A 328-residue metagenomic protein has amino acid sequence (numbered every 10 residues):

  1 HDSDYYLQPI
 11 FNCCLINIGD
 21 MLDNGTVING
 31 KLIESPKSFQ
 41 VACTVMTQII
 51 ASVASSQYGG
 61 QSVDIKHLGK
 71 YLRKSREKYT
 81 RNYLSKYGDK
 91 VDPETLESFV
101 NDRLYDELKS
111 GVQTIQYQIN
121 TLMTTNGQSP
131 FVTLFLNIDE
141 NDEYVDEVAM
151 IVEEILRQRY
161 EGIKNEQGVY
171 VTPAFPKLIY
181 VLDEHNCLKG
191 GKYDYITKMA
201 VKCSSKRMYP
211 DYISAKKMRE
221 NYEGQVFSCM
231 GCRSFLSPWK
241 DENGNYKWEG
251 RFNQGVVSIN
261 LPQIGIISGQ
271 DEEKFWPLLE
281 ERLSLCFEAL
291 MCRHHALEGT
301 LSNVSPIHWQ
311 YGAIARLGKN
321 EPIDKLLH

Functional and structural regions predicted by a protein language model:
H1-L327: Conserved catalytic cores of very large enzyme subunits
